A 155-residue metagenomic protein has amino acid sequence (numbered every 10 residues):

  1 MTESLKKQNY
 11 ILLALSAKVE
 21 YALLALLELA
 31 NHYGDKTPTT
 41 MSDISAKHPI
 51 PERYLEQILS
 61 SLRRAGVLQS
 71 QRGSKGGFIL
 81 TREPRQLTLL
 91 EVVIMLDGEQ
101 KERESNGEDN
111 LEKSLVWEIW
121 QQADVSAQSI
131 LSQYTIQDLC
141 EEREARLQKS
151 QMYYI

Functional and structural regions predicted by a protein language model:
T2-L26: Short alpha-helical segments that sit at the start of domains
T2-L5, E108-I155: C-terminal regulatory/oligomerization modules of transcriptional regulators
A17-I50: N-terminal helix-turn-helix DNA-binding core of bacterial DNA-binding proteins
A46, R63-R64: Alpha-helical residues within the helix-turn-helix
R53: Key DNA-contact positions within bacterial/archaeal DNA-binding proteins
L59-S60: Short, hydrophobic-biased segments on the C-terminal half of alpha helices that form "recognition helices"
V67-S74, I79-L80: Beta-hairpin "wing" of winged helix-turn-helix
P84-D109: Conserved segment of winged-helix/HTH DNA-binding domains
